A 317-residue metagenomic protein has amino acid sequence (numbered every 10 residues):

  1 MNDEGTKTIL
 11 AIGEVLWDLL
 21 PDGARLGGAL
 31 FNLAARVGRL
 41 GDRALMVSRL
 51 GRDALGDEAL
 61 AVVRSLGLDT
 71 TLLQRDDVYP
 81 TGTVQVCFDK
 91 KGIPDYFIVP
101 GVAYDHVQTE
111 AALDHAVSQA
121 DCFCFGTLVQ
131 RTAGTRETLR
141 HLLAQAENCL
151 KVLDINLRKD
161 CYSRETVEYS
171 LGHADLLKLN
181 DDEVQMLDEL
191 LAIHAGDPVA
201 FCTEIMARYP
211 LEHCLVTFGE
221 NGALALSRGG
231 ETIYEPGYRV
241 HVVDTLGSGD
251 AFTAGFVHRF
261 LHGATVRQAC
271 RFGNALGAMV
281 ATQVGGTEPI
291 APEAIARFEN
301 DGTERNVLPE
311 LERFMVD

Functional and structural regions predicted by a protein language model:
M1-D69, L73, H241-V242, E310-D317: Glycine-rich phosphate/adenosyl-contacting loop at the front of the ribokinase-like
N2-T8, A195-D317: Conserved phosphate-binding/catalytic region of the ribokinase-like
L19, F97, M186-L190, L226 (+2 more regions): Residues that scaffold the ATP/ADP-binding catalytic core of kinase and kinase-like folds
R43-T127, A296-D317: Conserved N-terminal subdomain of the carbohydrate kinase-like
H115-A116, Y169-S170, A207: Structural alpha-helical scaffold elements that stabilize or flank donor/cofactor-binding regions in carbohydrate
C122, G126-E204, E212, G222: Conserved beta-alpha-beta core of the PfkB/ribokinase-like small-molecule kinase fold
